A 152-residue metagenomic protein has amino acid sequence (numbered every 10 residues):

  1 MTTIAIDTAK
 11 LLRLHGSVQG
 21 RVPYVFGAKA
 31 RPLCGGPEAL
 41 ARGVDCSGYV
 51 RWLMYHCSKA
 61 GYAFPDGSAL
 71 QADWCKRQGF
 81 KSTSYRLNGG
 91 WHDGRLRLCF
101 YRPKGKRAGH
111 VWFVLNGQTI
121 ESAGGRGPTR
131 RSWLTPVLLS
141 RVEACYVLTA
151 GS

Functional and structural regions predicted by a protein language model:
M1-D66, H92-G94, C99-H110, L115 (+2 more regions): N-terminal capping segments
C34, M54, F64, Y85 (+2 more regions): Generic marker of "main functional regions" within proteins
S68-A72: Catalytic toxin/effector domains delivered as secreted proteins or via bacterial secretion systems
K76-D93: Short acidic low-complexity segments
H110-V137: Catalytic Cys-His active-site segments of thiol-dependent hydrolases/isopeptidases
